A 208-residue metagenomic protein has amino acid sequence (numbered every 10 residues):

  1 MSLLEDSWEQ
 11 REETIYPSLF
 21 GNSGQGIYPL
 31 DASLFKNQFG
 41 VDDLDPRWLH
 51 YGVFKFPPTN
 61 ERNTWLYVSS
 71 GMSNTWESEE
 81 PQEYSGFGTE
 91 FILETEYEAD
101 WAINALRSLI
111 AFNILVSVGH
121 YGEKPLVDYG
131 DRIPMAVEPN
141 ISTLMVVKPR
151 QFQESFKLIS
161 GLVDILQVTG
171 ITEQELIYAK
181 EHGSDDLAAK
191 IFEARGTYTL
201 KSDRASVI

Functional and structural regions predicted by a protein language model:
M1-I208: Acidic, proline/glycine-rich low-complexity IDRs
